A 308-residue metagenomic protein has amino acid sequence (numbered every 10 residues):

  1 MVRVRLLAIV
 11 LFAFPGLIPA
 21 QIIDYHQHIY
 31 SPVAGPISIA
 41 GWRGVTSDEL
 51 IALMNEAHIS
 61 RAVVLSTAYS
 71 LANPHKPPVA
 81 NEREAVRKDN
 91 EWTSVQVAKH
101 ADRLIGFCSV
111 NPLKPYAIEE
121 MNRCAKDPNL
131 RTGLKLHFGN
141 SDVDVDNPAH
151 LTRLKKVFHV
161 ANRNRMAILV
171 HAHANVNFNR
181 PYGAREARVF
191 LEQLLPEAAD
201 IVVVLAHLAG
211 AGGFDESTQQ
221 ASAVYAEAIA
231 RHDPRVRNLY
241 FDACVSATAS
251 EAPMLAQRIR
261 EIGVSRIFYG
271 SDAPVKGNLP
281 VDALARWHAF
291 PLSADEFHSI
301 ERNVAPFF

Functional and structural regions predicted by a protein language model:
L6-G16: Bacterial N-terminal signal peptides
P19-Y25, I29, V33-R61, N122 (+2 more regions): Mid-to-C-terminal alpha-helical segments outside catalytic/metal-binding sites
I22-Y25, V64-L65, F107-C108, K135 (+3 more regions): Active-site neighborhood of phospho(di)ester-bond hydrolases with catalytic His/Asp-centered motifs
H26, M54, T93, C124 (+5 more regions): Conserved, mostly hydrophobic/aromatic
Q27, A40-R43, D48-P77, R103-N111 (+2 more regions): Divalent metal-dependent hydrolysis catalytic cores, especially in the metallo-beta-lactamase
A34-V45, S70-A72, E82-V86, V110-I118 (+5 more regions): Acidic-and-aromatic substrate-binding clefts and catalytic sites of carbohydrate-active enzymes
K76-Y182: Active-site gating/metal-coordination segments in enzymes
R131-G133, N140, D146-F268: Catalytic pocket-lining loop regions of alpha/beta-barrel enzymes, especially the amidohydrolase/enolase/GH5 lineages
